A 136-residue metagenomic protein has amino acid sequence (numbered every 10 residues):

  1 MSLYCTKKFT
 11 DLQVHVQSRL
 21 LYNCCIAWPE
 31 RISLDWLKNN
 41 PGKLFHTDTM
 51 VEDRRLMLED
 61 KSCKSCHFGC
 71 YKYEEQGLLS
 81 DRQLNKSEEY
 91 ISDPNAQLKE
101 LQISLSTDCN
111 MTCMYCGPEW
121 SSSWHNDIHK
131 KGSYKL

Functional and structural regions predicted by a protein language model:
M1-E88, Q97: Accessory C-terminal segments flanking Radical SAM cores
N23-E30, S65, Q102-L136: Canonical Radical SAM [4Fe-4S] cluster-binding loop centered on the CxxxCxxC motif and its immediate flanking residues
L37, Y90-I91, Y134-L136: Extended hydrophobic/Leu-rich segments
D93-E100: LRR N-terminal entry segment and analogous cap-like coil->beta motifs
